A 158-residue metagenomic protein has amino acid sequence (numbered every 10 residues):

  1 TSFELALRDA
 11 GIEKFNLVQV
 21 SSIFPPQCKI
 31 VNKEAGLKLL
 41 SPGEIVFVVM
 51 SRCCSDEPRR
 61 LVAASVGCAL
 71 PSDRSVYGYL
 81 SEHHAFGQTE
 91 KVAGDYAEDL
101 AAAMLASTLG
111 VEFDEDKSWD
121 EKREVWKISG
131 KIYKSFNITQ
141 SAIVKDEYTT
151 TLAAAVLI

Functional and structural regions predicted by a protein language model:
T1-I158: Helix-coil modules at protein/domain termini and other flexible surface or pore-lining loops, especially C-terminal
